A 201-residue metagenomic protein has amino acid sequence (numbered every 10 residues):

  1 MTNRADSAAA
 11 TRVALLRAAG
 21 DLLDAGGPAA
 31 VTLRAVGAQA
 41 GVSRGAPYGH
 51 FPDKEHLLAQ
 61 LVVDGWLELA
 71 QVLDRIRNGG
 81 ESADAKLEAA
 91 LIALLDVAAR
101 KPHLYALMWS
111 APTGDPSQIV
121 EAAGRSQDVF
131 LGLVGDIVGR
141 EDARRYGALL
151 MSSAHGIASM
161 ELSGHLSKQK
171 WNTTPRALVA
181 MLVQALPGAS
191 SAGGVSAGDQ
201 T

Functional and structural regions predicted by a protein language model:
M1-A10, D21, G80, S190-T201: N-terminal intrinsically disordered/low-complexity leader segments
M1-G26, A30-A35, Q39, H56-A59: Basic, helix-initiating cap at the start of DNA-binding domains
L23, L58-G65, M108, P112 (+1 more regions): Alpha-helical DNA-contacting segments of helix-turn-helix folds
G41-F51: Short hydrophobic/aromatic patch on the recognition helix
Q60, D74-L104, S126-Q127, L150: Hydrophobic alpha-helical connector segments
V97, T113-L149, N172-Q184: Amphipathic alpha-helical packing segments from all-alpha helical-bundle domains
A99-S117, S159-S167: Amphipathic alpha-helical segments used for helix-helix packing
S152-Q169, Q184-A192: Amphipathic C-terminal alpha-helical segment
